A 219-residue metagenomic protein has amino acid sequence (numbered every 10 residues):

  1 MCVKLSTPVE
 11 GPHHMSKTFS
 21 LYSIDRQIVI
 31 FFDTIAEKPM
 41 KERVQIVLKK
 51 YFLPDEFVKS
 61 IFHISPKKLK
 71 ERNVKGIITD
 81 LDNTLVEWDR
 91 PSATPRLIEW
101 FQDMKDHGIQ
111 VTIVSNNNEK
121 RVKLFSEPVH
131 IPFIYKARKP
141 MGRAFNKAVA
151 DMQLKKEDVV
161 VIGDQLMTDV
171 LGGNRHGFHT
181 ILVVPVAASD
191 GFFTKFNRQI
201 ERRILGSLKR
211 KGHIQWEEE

Functional and structural regions predicted by a protein language model:
S16, S20-T79, R90-P91, P95-E219: Asp-based, Mg2+/Mn2+-dependent phosphohydrolase catalytic module
